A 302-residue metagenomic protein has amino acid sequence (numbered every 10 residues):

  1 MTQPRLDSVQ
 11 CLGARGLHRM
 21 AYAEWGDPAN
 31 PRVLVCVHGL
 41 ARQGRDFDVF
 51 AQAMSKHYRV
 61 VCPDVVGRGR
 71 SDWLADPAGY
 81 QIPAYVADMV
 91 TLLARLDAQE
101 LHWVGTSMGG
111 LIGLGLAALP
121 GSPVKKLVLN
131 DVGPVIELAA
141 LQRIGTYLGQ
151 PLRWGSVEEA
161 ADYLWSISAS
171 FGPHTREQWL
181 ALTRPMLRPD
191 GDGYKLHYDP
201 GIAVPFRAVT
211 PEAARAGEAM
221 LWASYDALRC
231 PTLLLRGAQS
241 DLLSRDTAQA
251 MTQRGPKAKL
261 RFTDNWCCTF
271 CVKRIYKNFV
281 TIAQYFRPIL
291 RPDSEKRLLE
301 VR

Functional and structural regions predicted by a protein language model:
A14-G16, V49-Q52, C62-V104, I282: Active-site loop/oxyanion-hole signature of alpha/beta-hydrolase fold enzymes
R15-W25: A short loop-to-beta-strand scaffold at the N-terminal edge of the catalytic core in hydrolase folds
A23-W73: Conserved HGGG/HGGXW glycine-rich cap/lid loop of the alpha/beta-hydrolase fold
D64-G69, G133, W266-C267: Short beta-to-alpha linker loops that shape the active-site pocket of alpha/beta-hydrolase fold enzymes
Q99-L138: Conserved hydrolase catalytic core segment
G155-A208: Conserved alpha/beta-hydrolase catalytic His-Asp/Glu region
R188-A250: Conserved serine/cysteine hydrolase catalytic core
K257-R302: Catalytic active-site module of serine/aspartate enzymes centered on a nucleophile-bearing elbow/loop
